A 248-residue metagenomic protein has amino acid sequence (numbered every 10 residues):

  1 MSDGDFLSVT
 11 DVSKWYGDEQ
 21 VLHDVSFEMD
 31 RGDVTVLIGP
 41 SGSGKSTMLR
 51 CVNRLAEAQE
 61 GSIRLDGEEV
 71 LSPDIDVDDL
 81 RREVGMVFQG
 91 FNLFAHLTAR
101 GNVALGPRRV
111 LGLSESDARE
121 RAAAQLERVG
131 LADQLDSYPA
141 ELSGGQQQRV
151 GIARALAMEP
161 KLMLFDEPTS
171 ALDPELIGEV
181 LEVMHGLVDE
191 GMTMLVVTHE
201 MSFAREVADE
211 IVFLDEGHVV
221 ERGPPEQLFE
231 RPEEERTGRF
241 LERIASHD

Functional and structural regions predicted by a protein language model:
G4-L7, S13-P225: ABC family nucleotide-binding domain
R222, E226-D248: C-terminal boundary and immediately downstream tail of ABC-type ATPase nucleotide-binding domains
